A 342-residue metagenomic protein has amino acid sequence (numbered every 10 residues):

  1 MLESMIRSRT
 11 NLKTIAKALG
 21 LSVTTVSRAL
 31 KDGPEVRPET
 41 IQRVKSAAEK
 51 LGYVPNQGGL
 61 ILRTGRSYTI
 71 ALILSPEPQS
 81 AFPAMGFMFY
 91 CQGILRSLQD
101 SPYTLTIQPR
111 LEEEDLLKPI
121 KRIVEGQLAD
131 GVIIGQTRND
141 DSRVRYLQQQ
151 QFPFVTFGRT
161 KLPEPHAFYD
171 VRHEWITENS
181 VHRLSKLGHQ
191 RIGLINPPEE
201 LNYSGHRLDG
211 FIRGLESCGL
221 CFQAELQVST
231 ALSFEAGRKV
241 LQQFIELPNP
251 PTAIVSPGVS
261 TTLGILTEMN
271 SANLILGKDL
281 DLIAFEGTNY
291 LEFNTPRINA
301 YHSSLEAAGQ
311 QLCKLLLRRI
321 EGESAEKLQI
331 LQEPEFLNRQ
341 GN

Functional and structural regions predicted by a protein language model:
M1-Y68: N-terminal helix-turn-helix DNA-binding module of bacterial transcription factors
L2-I6, L51-K118: Amphipathic helical "hinge" segments at domain boundaries
P76-F89, I107-L116, Y169-N179, I195-Q242 (+5 more regions): Hinge/beta->alpha junction and helix N-cap segments in small-molecule ligand-binding domains
L116-L128, G237-N249: Short, well-structured alpha-helical segments in soluble
G135-N179, S260, E286-I298: Flexible loop/hinge segments that line or gate small-molecule binding clefts
Q190-R191, F222-L226, L276-L282: Short acidic capping loops at alpha-helix termini that bridge into adjacent secondary structure
Q242-N342: Flexible loop/turn connectors
